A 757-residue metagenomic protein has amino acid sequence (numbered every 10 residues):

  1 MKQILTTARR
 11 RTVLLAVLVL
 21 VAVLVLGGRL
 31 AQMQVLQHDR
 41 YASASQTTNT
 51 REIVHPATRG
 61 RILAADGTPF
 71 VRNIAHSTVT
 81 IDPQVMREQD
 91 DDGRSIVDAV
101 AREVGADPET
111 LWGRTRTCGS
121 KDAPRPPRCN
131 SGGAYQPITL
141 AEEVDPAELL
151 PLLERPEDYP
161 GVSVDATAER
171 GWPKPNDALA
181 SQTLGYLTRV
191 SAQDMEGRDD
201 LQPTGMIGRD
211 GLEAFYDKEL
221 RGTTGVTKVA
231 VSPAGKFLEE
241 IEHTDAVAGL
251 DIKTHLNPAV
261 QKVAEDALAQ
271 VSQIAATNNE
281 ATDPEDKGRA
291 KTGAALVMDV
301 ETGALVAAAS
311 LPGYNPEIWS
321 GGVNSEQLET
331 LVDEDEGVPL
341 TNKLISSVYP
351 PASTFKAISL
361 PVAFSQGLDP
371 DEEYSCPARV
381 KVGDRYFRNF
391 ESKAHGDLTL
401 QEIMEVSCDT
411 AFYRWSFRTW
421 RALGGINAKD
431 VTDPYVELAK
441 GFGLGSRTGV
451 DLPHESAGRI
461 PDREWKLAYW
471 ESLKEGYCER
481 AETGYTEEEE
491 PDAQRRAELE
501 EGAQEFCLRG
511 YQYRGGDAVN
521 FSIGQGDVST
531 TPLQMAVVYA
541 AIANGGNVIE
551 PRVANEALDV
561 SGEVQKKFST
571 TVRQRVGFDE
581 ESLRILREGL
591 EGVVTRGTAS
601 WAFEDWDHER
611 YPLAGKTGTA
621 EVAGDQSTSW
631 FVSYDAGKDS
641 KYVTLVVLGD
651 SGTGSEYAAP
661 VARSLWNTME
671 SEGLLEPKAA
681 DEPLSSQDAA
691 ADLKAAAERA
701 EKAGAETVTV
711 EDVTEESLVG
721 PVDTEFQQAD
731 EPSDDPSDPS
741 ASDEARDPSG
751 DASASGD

Functional and structural regions predicted by a protein language model:
M1-A214, K218, T224-D245, I274-A294 (+11 more regions): Membrane-proximal periplasmic segments of bacterial cell-envelope enzymes, especially penicillin-binding proteins
H55-P56, R72, Q89-G93, G133 (+22 more regions): Solvent-exposed, acidic/flexible segments
R94-R102, E142, L150, E154 (+20 more regions): Solvent-exposed, polar/charged alpha-helical surfaces in well-ordered, non-transmembrane soluble domains, broadly
T110-P124, E169, E280-T302, P377 (+4 more regions): Acidic/histidine-enriched alpha-helical segments
L152, A248, I252-A269, R699-D734 (+2 more regions): N-terminal leader/targeting segments and the immediately adjacent pre-domain N-terminus
P233-E239, H243, G293, E301-S353 (+2 more regions): Beta-lactam-recognizing serine transpeptidase/beta-lactamase-like catalytic domain environment
V260, D266-G313, S320-G321: Phosphate-binding glycine-rich loops and their immediate beta-loop-alpha structural context
V564-T571, A659-D734, D738: Short, gly/Ser/Thr-rich active-site loops of penicillin-recognizing serine hydrolases
